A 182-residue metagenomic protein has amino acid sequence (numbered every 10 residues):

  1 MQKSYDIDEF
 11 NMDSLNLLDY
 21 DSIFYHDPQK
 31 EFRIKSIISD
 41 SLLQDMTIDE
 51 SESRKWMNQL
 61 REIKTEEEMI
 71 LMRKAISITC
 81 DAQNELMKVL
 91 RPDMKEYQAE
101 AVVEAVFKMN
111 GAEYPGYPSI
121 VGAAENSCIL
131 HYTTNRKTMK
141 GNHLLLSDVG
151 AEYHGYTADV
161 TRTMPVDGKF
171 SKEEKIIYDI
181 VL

Functional and structural regions predicted by a protein language model:
M1-L182: Active-site neighborhoods and metal-handling regions in enzymes and metal-associated proteins
